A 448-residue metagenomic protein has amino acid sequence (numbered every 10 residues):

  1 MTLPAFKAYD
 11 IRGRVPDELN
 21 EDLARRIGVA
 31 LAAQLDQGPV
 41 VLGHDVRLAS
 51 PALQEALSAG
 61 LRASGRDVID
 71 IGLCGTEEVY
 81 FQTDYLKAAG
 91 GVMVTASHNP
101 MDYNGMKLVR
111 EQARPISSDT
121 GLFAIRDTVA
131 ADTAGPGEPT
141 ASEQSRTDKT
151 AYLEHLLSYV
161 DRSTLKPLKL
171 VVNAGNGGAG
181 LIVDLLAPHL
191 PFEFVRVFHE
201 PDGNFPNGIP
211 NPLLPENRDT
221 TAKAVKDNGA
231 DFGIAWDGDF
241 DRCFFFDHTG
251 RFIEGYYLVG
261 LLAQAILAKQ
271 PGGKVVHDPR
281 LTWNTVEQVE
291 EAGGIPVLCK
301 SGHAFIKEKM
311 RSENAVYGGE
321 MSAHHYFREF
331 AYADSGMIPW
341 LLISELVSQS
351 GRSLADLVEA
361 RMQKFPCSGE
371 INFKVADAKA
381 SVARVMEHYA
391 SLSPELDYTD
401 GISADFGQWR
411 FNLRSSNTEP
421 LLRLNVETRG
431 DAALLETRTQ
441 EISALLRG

Functional and structural regions predicted by a protein language model:
M1-A59, A63-G65, A89, S145-L168: An N-terminal, well-structured beta->alpha segment
P39-D45, K169-V171, G273-H277, V316: Short glycine-rich phosphate-binding loop at a beta-alpha junction
V40-N104, L186-F246: N-terminal small/polar loop signature for handling phosphorylated ligands or for N-terminal nucleophile
E78, L122-E154, S158, H248-M321 (+1 more regions): Proline/glycine-rich low-complexity loops and linkers
A88-Y103, L108, V225-D247, F252 (+2 more regions): Glycine-rich phosphate-binding loop
N104-N228: Gly/Ser/Thr-enriched, mixed-charge loops and adjacent short helices that form phosphate/oxyanion-binding elements
Q270-G448: Phosphate-binding and adjacent anionic-ligand microenvironments
